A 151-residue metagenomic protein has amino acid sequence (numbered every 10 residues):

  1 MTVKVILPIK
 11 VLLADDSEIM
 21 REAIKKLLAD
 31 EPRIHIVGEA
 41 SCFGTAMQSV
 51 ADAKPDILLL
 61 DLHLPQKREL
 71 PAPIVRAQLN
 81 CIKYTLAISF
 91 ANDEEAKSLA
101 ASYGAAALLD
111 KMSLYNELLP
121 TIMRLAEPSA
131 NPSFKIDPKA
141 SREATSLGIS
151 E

Functional and structural regions predicted by a protein language model:
V3-I6, L79: Short, flexible hinge/linker loops that cap or flank conserved catalytic cores
E18-G38: Two-component/phosphorelay signaling modules centered on CheY-like receiver
E39-I57: Acidic, metal-coordinating helix/loop segments flanking the phosphotransfer/catalytic sites of two-component signaling
A51-A53, R76-K83, Y103: Conserved phosphotransfer cores of two-component systems
L59-R76: Conserved phosphotransfer microenvironments
L86, A91-L109, S113, P120: Alpha4 helix (beta4-alpha4-beta5 surface) of REC/receiver domains from two-component response regulators
E117-I122, E127-E151: CheY-like receiver
